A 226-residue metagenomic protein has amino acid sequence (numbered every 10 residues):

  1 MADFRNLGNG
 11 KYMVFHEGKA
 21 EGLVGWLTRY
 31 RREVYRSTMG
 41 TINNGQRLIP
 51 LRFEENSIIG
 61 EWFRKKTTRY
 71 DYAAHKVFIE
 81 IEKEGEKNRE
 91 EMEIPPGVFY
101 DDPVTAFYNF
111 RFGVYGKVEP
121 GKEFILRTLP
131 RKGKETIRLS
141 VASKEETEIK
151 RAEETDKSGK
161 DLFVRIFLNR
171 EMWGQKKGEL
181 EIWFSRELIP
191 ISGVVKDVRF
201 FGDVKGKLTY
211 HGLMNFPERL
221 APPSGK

Functional and structural regions predicted by a protein language model:
M1-A74, K117-K226: Acidic, serine/threonine-rich low-complexity disordered tracts
D71-G133: Active-site/ligand-binding surface loops and adjacent short beta/alpha elements that line catalytic pockets across
